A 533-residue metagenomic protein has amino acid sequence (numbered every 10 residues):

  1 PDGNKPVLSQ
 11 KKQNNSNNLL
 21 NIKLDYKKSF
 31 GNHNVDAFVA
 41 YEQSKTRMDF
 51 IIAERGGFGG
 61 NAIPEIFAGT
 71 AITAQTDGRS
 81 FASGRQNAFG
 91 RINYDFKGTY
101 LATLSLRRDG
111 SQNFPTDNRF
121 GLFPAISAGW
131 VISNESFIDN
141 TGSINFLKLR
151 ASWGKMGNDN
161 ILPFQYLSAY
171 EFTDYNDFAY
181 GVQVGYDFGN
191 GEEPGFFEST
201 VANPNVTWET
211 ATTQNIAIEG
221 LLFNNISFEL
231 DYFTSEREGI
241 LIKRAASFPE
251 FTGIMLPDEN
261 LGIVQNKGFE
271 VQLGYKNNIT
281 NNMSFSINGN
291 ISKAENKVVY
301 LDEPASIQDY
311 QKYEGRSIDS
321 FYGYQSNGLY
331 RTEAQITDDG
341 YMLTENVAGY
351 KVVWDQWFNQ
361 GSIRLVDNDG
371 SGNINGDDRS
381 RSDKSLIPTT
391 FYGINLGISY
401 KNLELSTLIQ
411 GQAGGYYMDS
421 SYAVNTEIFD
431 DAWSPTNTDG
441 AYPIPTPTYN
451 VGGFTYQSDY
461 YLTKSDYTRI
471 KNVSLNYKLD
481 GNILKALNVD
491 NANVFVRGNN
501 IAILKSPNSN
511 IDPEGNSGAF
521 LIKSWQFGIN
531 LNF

Functional and structural regions predicted by a protein language model:
P1-P6, R47-T76, L167-V201, S247-L256 (+4 more regions): Surface-exposed loop/turn segments flanking beta-strands in extracellular/periplasmic regions
D2-T99, S382: Outer-membrane beta-barrel transmembrane domain signature of Gram-negative proteins, especially the mid-to-C-terminal
S29-V35, T99, S133-L147, N160 (+8 more regions): Short loop/turn motifs that connect adjacent beta-strands in outer-membrane beta-barrel proteins
Y41-R47, L106-Q112, I132-N134, W153-G157 (+9 more regions): Transmembrane beta-strands of outer-membrane beta-barrel pores
G69-F89, D177-S227, L256-T280, G315-S326 (+1 more regions): Outer-membrane beta-barrel signature, preferentially recognizing the C-terminal barrel domain of Gram-negative
S111, S320, F358, Q412-V494 (+1 more regions): Extracytoplasmic gating/loop element in the C-terminal half of outer-membrane beta-barrel translocons and assembly
F164-Y166, E171-A179, N278-L386, N499: Conserved small-residue
Q165, A169, A179, D258-N266 (+5 more regions): C-terminal beta-signal and terminal closure region of outer-membrane beta-barrel proteins
